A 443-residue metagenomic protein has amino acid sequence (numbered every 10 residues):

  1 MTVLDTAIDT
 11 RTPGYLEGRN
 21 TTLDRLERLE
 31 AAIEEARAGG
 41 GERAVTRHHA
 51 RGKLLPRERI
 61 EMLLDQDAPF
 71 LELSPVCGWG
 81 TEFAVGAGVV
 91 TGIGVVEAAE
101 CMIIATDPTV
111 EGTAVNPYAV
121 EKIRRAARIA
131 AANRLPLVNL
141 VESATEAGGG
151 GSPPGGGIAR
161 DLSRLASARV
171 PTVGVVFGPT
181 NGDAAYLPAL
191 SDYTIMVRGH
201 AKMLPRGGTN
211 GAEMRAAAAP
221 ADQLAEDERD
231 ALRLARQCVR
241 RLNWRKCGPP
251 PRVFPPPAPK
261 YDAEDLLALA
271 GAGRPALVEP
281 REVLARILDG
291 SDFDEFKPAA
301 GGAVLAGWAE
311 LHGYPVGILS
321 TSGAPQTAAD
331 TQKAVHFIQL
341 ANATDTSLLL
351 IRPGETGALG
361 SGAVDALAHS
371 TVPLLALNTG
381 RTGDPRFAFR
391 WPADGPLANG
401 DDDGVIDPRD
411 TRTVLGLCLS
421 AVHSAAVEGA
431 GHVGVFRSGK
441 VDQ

Functional and structural regions predicted by a protein language model:
M1-Q443: Ligand-binding clefts of soluble mixed alpha/beta catalytic domains
